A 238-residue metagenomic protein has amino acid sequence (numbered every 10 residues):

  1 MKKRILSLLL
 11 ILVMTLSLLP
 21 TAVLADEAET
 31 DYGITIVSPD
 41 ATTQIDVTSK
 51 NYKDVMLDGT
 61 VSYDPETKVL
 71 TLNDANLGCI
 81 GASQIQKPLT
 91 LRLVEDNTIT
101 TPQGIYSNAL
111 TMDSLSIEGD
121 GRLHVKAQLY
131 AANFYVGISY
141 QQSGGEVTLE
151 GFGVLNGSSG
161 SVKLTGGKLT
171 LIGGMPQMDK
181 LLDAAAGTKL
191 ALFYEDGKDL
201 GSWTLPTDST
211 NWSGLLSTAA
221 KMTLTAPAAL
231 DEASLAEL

Functional and structural regions predicted by a protein language model:
M1-L10: Positively charged n-region of N-terminal signal peptides that target proteins for export
L16-V23: C-terminal segment of classical bacterial N-terminal signal peptides
D26-L238: A composition-driven surface/loop motif
